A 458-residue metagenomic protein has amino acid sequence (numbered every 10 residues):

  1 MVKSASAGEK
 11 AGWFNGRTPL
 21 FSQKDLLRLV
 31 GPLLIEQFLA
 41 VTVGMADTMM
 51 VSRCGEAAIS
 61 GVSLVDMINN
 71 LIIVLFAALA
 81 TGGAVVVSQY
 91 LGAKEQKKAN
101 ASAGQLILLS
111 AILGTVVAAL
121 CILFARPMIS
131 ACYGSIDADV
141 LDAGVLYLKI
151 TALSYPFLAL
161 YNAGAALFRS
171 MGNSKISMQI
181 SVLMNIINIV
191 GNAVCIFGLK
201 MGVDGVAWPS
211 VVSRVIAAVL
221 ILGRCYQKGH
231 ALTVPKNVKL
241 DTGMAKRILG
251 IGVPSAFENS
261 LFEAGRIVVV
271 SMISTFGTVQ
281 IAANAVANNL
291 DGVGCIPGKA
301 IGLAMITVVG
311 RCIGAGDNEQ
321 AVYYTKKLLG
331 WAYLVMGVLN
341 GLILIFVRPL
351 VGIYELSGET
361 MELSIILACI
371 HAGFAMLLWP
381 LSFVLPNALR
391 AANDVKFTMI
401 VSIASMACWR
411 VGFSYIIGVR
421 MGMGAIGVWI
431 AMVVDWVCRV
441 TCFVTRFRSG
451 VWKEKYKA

Functional and structural regions predicted by a protein language model:
M1-L33, V87-S154, I196-V253, V309-A375 (+1 more regions): Short alpha-helical transmembrane segments in multi-pass integral membrane proteins
R17-M49, R53-C54, N70-G82, V86 (+5 more regions): N-terminal transmembrane alpha-helices
R28-D47, I150, M184, S213-A217 (+3 more regions): Transmembrane helical elements of multi-pass membrane transporters/channels
Q37-V41, V74, G114, A118 (+11 more regions): Residue-level hotspots within the lipid-embedded alpha helices of multi-pass solute transporters
F38-S60, I129-A138, V194-M201, S260-V293 (+3 more regions): Helix-terminus/linker motif at the lipid-water interface of multi-pass membrane proteins
V51-N70, A138-A143, V203-D204, M244-I251 (+5 more regions): Interfacial/gating helices of multi-pass transporter permease domains
I59-A119, L158-S177, V270, I281-V347 (+1 more regions): Small-residue-rich hydrophobic transmembrane alpha-helices
A80, I150-R169, S177-N188, V206-I221 (+5 more regions): Short runs within selected transmembrane alpha-helices of multi-pass transporters and secretion channels
